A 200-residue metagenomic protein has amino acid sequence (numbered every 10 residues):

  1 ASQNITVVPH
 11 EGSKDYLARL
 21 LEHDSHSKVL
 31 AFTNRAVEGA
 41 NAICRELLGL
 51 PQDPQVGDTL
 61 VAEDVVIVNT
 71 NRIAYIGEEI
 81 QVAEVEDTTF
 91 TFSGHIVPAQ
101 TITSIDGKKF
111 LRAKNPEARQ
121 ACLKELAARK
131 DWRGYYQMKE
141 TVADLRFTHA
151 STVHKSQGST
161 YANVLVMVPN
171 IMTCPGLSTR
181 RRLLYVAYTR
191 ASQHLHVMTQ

Functional and structural regions predicted by a protein language model:
A1-G12: Conserved coupling/interface region of RecA-like P-loop/ASCE motor cores
E11-D15, R35: Short beta->alpha linker loops
Y16-D24: A short acidic-Thr-Gly-centered motif at the start of a beta-strand
S25-Q200: Core RecA-like ATPase module of SF1/SF2 helicases and allied nucleic-acid translocases
